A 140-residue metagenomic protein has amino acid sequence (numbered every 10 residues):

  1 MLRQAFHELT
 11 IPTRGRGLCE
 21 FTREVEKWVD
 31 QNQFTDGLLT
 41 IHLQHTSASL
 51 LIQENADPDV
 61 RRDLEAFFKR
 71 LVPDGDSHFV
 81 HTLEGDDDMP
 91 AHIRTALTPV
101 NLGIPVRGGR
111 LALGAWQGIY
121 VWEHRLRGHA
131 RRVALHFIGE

Functional and structural regions predicted by a protein language model:
M1-E140: Active-site histidine-anchored catalytic micro-motif
